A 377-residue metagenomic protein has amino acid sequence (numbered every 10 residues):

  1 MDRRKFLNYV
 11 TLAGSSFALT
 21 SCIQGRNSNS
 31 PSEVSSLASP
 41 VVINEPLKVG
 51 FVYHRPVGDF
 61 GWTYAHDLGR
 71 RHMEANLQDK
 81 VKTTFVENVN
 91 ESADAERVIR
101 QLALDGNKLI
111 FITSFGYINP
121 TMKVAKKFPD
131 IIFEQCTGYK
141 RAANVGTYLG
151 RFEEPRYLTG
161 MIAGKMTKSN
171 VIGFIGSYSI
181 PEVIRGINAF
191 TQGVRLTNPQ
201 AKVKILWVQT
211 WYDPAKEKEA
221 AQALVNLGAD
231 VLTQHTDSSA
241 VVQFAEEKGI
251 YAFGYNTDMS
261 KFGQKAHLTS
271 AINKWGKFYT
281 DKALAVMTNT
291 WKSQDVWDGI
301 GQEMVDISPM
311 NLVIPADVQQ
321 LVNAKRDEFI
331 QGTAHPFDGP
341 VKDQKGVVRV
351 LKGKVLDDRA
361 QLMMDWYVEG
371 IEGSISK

Functional and structural regions predicted by a protein language model:
K5-Q24: N-terminal export signals
L7-N8, S30, I330: General helical structural elements
I23-S32: Bacterial lipoprotein signal-peptidase II cleavage site
E33-K377: A residue-level marker of the well-folded mature domains of exported/periplasmic proteins
